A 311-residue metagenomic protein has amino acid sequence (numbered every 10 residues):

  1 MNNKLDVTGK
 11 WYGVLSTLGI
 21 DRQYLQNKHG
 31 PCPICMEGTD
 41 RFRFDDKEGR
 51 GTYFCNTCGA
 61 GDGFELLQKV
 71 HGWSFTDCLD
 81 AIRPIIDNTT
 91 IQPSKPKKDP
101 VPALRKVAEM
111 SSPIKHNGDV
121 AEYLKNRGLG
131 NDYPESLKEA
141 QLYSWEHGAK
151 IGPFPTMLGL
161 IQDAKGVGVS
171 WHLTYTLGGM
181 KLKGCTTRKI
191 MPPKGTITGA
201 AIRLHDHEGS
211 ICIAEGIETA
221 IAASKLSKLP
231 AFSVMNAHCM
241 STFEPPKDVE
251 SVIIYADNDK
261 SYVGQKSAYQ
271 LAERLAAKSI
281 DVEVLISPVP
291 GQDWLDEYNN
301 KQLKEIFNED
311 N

Functional and structural regions predicted by a protein language model:
M1-G9, F54, C58-G61, E208-I211 (+1 more regions): TOPRIM fold recognition
M1-I91, Y133, A276, N308-N311: N-terminal structured subdomain of primase-like DNA metabolism proteins
R22, D119-P134: Compact soluble domain cores
C32, C55, L67, L124 (+6 more regions): Terminal peptide-recognition signature
C78-H116: Conserved active-site segments centered on acidic
P102-E109, E122, D132-Y133, L173: Polar, low-complexity loop segments and adjacent catalytic/binding residues used for recognizing and processing sugar
G130-G152: Short, basic/aromatic recognition patches
E146-K247: Phosphate-handling DNA/RNA-contact segment within nucleic-acid enzymes
